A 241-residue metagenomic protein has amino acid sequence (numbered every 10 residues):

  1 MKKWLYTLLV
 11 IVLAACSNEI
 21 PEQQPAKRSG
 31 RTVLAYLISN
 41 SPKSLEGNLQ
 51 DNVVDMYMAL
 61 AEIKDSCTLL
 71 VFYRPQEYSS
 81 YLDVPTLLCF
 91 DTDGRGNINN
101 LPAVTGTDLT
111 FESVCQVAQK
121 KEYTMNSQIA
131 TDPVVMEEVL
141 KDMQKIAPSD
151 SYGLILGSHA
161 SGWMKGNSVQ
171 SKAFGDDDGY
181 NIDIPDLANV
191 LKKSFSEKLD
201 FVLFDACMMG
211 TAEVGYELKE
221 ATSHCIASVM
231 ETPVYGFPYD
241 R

Functional and structural regions predicted by a protein language model:
K2-L9: Sec-dependent signal peptide recognition, specifically the positively charged N-region followed immediately by
V12-A15: C-terminal motif of bacterial Sec signal peptides marking the signal peptidase cleavage site
S17-P148: N-terminal extension/subdomain marker
T32-L37, T68-Y73, Y152-L156, D200-F204 (+1 more regions): Structural recognition of the beta-strand scaffold that forms the well-ordered cores of secreted hydrolase catalytic
S39-K43, P75-S79, S158-M164, D178-Y180 (+2 more regions): Solvent-exposed loop/turn segments at secondary-structure junctions within structured extracellular/periplasmic domains
E46, Y81-V84, M164-V169, V214-G215 (+1 more regions): Short, solvent-exposed loop/turn and secondary-structure capping segments
A160-S194: A short, glycine/acidic-enriched catalytic loop
L199-R241: Active-site-proximal C-terminal subdomain of hydrolase catalytic domains
